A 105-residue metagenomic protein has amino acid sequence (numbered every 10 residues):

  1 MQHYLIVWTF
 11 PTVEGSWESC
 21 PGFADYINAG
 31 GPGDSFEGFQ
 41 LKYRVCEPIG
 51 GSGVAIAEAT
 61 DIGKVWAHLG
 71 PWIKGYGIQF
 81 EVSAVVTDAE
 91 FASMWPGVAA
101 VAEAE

Functional and structural regions predicted by a protein language model:
M1-E105: Conserved, structured core segments of small domains
